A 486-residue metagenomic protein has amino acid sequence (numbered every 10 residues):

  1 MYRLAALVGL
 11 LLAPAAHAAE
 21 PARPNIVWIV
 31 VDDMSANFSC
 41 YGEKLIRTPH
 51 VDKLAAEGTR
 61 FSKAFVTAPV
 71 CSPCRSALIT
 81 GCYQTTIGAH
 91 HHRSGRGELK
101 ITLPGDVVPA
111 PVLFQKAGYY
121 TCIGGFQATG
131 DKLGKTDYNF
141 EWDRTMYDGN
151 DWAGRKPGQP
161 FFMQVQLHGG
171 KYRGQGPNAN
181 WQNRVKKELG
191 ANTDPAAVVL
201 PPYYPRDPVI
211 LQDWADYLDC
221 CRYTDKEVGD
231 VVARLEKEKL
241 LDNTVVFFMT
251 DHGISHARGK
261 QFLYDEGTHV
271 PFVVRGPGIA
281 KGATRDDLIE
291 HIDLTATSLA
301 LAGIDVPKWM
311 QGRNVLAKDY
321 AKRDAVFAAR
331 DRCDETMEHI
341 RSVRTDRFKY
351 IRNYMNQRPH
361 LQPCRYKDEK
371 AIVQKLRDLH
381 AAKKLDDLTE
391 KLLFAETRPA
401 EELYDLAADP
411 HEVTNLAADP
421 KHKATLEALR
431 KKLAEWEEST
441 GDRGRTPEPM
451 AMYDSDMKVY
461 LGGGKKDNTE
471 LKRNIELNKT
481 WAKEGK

Functional and structural regions predicted by a protein language model:
A18-P24, V31, A36, R60 (+3 more regions): Long, internal low-complexity/basic segments
A19-N25, L78, N139-P201, E236-F247 (+3 more regions): Active-site regions of oxyanion-processing enzymes, predominantly non-cytosolic
A22, G42-T48, F65-V70, L99-V107 (+4 more regions): A short beta-strand-to-alpha-helix junction
W28, S35-V108, L113, Y119: Active-site segment of extracytoplasmic enzymes that catalyze sulfate/phosphate-ester chemistry
I46, E236-E290, P307-Q311, A328-A329 (+2 more regions): Histidine-centered active-site microenvironments of extracellular/periplasmic hydrolases and transferases
P49, L78, F126, D131-E141 (+4 more regions): Polar, surface-exposed loop/tail segments that function as active-site lids or cofactor/substrate-recognition elements
A191-T244, L301: A long, amphipathic alpha-helix that forms part of the scaffold/cap immediately adjacent to metal-dependent active
T295, A302-E402: C-terminal cap/loop subdomain of S1 sulfatases and analogous C-terminal strand-loop tails that border
